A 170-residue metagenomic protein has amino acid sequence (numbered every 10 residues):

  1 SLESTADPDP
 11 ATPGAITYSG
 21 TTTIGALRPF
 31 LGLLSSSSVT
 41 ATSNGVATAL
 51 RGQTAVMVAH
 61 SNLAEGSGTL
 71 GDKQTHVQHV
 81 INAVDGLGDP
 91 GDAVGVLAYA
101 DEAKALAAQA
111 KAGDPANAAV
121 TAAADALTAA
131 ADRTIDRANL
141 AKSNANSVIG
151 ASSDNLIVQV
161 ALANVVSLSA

Functional and structural regions predicted by a protein language model:
S1-S4: Short, aromatic- and glycine-rich surface loops/edge beta-strands on solvent-exposed regions
D7-A170: Mature extracytoplasmic or organellar-lumen-exposed domains after removal of signal/transit peptides
